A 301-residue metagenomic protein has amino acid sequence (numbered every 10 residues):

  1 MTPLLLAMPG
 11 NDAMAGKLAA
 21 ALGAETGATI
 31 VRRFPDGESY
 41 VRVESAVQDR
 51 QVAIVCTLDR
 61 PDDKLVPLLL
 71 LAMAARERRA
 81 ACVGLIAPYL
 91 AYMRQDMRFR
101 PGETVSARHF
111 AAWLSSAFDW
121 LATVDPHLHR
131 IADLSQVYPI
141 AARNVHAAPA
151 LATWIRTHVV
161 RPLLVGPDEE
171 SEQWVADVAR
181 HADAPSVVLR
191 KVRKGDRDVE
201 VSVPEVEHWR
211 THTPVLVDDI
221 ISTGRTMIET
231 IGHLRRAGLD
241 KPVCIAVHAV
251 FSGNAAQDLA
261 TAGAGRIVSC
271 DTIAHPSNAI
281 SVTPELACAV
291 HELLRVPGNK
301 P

Functional and structural regions predicted by a protein language model:
M1-P301: PRPP-associated nucleotide enzymes
